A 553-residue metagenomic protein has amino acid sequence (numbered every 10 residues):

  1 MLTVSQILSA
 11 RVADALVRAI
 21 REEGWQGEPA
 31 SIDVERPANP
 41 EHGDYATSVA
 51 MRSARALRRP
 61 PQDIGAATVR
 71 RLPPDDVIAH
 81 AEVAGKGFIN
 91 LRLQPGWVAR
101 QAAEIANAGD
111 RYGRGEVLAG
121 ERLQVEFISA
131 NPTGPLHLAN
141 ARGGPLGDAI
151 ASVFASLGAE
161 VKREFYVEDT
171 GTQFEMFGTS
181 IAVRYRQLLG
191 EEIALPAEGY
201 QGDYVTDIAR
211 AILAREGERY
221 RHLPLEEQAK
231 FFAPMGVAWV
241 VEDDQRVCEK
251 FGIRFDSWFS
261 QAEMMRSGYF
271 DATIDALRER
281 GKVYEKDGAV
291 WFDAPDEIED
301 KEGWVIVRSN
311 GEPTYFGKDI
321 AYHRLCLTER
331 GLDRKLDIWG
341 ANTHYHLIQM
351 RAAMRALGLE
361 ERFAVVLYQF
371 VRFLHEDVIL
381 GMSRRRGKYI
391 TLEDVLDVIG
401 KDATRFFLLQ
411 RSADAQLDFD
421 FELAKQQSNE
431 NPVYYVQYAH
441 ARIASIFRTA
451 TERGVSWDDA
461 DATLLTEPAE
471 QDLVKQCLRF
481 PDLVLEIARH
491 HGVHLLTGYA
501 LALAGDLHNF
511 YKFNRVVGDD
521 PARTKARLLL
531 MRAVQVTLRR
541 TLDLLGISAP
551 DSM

Functional and structural regions predicted by a protein language model:
M1-R100, A106-M553: Non-catalytic interaction-recognition regions
